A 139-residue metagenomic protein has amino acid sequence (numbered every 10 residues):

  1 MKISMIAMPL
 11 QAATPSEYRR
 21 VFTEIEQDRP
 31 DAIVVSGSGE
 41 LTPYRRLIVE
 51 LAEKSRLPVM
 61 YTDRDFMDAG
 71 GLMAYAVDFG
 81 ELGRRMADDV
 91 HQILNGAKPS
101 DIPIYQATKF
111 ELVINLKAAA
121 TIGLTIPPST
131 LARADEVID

Functional and structural regions predicted by a protein language model:
M1-D139: Short hydrophobic alpha-helices and adjacent helix-cap/hinge residues
